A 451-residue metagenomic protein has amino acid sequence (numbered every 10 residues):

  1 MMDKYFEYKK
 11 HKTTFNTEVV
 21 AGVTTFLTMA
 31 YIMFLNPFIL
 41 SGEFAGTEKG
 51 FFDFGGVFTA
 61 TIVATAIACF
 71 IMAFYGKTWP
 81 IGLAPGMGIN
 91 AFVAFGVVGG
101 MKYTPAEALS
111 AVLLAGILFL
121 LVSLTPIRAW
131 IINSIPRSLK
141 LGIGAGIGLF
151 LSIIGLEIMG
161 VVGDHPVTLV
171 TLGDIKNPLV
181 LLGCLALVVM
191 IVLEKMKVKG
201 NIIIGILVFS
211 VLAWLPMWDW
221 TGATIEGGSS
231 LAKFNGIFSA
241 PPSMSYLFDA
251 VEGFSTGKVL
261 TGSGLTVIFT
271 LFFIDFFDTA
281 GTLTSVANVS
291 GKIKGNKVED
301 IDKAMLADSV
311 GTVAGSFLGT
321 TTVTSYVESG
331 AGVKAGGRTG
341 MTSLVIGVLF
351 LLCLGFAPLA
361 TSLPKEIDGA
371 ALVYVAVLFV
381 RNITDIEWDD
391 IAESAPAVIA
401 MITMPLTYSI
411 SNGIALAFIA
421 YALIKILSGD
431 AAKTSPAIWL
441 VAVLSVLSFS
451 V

Functional and structural regions predicted by a protein language model:
M1-G56, V170-L172, I206-D302, S445-L447: Helix-loop-helix hairpins and the membrane-proximal interhelical loops of multi-pass alpha-helical transport proteins
M2-N36, T65, A84-I147, S285-I383: Helix-loop-helix junctions within the multi-pass membrane cores of secondary transporters/permeases
H11-G22, G50, F54-F58, I62 (+19 more regions): Hydrophobic, aromatic-rich alpha-helical transmembrane segments and their membrane-interface anchor motifs
V19, I39, I131, G200 (+3 more regions): Residue-level signature of catalytic and energy-coupling elements of molecular machines, predominantly ATP/GTP-dependent
F38, F70, F74, G96 (+3 more regions): Membrane-interface helix caps of multi-pass small-molecule transporters
A64-M87: Juxtamembrane transmembrane-helix boundary signature
M101-L215, D219, L344-V451: Membrane-embedded alpha-helical modules
